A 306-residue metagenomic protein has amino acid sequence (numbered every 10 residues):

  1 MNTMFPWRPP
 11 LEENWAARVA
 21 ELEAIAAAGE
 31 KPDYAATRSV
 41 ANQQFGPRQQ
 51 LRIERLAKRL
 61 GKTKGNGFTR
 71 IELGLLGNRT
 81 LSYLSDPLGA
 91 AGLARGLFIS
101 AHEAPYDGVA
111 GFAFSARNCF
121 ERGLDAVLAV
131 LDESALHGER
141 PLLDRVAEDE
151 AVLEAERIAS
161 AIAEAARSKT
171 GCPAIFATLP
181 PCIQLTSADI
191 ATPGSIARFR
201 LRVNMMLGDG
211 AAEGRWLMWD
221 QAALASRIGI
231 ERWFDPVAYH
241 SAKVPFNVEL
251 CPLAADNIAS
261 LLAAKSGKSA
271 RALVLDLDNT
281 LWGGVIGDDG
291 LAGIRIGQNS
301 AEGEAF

Functional and structural regions predicted by a protein language model:
M1-Q298: Extracellular glycan-modifying ectodomains
Q298-F306: Short, acidic loop-to-helix structural element flanking the phosphoryl-transfer center in phosphate-processing enzymes
